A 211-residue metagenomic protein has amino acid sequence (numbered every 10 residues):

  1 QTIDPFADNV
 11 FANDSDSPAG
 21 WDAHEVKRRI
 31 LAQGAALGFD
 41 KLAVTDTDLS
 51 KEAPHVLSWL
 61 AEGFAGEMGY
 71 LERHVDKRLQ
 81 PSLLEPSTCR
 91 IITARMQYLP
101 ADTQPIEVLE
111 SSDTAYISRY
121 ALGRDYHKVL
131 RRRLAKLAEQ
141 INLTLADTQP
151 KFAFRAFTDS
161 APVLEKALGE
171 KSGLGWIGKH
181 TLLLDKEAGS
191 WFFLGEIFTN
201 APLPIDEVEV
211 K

Functional and structural regions predicted by a protein language model:
Q1-K211: Auxiliary alpha/beta "docking" domains used to position bulky ligands
